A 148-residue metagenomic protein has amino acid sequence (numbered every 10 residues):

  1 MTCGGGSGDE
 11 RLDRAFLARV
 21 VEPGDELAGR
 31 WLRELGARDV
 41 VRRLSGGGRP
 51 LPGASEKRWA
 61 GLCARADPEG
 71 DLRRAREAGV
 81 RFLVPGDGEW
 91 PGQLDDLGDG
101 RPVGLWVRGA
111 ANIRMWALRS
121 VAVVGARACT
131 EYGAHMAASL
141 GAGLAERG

Functional and structural regions predicted by a protein language model:
M1-E146: Short, positively charged patches
